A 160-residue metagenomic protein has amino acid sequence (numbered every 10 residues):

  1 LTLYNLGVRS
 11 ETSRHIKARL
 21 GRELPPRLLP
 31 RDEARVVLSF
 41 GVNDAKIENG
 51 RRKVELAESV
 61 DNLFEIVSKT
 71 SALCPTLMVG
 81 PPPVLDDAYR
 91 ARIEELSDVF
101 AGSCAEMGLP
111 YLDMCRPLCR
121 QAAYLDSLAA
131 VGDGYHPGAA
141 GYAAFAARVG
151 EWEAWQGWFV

Functional and structural regions predicted by a protein language model:
L1-R14: A short beta-strand-loop structural module common to alpha/beta enzyme folds
H15-V160: Alpha-helical cap/lid subdomain in secreted, periplasmic, or secretory-pathway luminal O-acyl-processing enzymes
